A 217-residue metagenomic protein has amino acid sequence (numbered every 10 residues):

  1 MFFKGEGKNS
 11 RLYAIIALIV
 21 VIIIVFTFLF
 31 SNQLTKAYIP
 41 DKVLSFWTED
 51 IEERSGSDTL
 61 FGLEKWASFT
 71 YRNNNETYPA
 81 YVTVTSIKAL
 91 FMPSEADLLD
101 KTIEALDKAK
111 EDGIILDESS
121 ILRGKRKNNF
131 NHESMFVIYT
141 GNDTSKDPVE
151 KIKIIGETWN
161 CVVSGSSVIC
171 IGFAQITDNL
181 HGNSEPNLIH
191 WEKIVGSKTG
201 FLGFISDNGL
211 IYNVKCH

Functional and structural regions predicted by a protein language model:
M1-I39: Secretory targeting signatures
M1-K4, F30, N75, K110-I114 (+2 more regions): Short, flexible coil/linker elements and helix-boundary hinge sites characteristic of intrinsically disordered
M1-L12, G165-I169, G209, K215: Solvent-exposed, well-ordered amphipathic alpha-helical segments that flank/support binding or catalytic loops
I39-G56: Short extracytoplasmic/periplasmic juxtamembrane "stem" segments immediately C-terminal to an N-terminal membrane anchor
P40, I103-L106, D207-I211: Extracytoplasmic/secreted envelope proteins and their assembly/folding machinery, especially bacterial periplasmic
W47, I169-H217: Surface-exposed amphipathic alpha-helical segments
E49, S68, C161, H190-K193: Intrinsic disorder/low-complexity segments enriched in polar/charged and small flexible residues
E53-S167, I176-N179: Conserved polar/disulfide-associated segments of primarily extracytoplasmic proteins
